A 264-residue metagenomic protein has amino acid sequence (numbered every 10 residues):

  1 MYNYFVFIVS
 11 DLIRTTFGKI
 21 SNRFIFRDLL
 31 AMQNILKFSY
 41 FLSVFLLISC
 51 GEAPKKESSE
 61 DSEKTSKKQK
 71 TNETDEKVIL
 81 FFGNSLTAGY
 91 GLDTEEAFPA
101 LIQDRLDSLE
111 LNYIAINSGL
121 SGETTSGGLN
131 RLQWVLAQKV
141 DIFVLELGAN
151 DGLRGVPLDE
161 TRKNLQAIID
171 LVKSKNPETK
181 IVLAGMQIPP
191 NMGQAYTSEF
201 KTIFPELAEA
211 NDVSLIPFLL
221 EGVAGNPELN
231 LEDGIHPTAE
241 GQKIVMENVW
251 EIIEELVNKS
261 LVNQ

Functional and structural regions predicted by a protein language model:
Y2-Y4, D11, N22, D28: Intrinsic-disorder-associated, low-complexity terminal segments enriched in Asp/Asn/His/Tyr and depleted of Lys/Arg
F24-S39: Bacterial N-terminal signal peptides that target proteins for export
I48-S49: C-terminal motif of bacterial Sec signal peptides marking the signal peptidase cleavage site
E52: Short, conserved catalytic or interaction motifs in soluble domains
E57-S121, L129-K139: Serine-esterase "nucleophile elbow" of acetyl-processing enzymes
L86-G89, D93, G119-E123, N150-G152 (+1 more regions): Short histidine/acidic/glycine/proline-rich micro-motifs that form metal- and phosphate-coordinating active-site loops
L129-Q264: Alpha-helical cap/lid subdomain in secreted, periplasmic, or secretory-pathway luminal O-acyl-processing enzymes
